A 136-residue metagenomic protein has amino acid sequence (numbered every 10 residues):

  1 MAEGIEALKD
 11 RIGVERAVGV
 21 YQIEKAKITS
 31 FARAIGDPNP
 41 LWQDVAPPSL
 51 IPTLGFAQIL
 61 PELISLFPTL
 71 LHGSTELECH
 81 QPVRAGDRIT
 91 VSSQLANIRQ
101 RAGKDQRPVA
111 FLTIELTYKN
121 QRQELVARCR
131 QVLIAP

Functional and structural regions predicted by a protein language model:
M1-E3, P82-P136: HotDog/MaoC-like acyl-thioester-processing domains
M1-S74, E78: Hot-dog-fold acyl-thioester-processing enzymes
